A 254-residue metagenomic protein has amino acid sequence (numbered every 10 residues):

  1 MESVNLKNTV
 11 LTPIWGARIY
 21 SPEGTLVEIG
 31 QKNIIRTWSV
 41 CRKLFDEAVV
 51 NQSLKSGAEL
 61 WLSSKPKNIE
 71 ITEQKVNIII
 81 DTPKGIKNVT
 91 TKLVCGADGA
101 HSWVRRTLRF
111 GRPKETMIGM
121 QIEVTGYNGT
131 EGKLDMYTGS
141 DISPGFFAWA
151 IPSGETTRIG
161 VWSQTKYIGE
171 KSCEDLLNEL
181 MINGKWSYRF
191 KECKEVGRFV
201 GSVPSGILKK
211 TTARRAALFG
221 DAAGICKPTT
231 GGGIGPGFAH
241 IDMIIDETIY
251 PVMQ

Functional and structural regions predicted by a protein language model:
M1-R18: N-terminal FAD cofactor-binding segment of flavoenzymes
T12-P13, I19-T107, K114-M117: Conserved N-terminal helical subregion
R18, N68, F147-W149, R215: Short, surface-exposed charged micro-motifs
L26, I34, T157, A223-C226: A short, flexible beta-alpha/helix-coil linker loop
N33-T37, R109-F110, T165, G231-G235: Short glycine-enriched, charge-decorated loop/helix-capping segments at active-site entrances that position
N68, Y167-T248, M253: FAD/FMN-dependent oxidoreductases across multiple families
H101, R105-M136, K185, F190 (+1 more regions): Central beta-strand plus flanking loop segment that forms part of the substrate or channel wall within the catalytic
T138-I168, T211, F219: Active-site substrate-recognition segment that forms the wall of the catalytic cavity or substrate channel
